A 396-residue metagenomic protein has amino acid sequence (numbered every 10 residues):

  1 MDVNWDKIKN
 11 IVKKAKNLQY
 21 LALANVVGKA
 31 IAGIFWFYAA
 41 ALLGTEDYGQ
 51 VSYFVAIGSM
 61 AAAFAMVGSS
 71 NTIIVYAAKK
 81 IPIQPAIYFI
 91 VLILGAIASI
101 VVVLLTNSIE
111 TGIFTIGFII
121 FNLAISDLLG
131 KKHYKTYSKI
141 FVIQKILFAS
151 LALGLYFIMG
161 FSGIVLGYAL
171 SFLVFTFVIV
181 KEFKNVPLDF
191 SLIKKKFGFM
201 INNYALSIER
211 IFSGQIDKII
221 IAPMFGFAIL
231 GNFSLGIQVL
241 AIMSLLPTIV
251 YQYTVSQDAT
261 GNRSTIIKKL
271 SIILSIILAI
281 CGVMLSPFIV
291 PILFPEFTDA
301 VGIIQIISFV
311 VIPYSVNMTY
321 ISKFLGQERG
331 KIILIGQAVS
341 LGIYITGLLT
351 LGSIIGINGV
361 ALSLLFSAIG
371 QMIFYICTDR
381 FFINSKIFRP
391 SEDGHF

Functional and structural regions predicted by a protein language model:
M1-A30, I179, F190-L206, Y375-F396: N-terminal membrane topogenesis motif
D2-V3, N10-V67, I201-A228, I345-L349 (+2 more regions): Signature of the first transmembrane helix
K16-K29, Y53-N107, T260-G282: Membrane-water interface segments that mark the loop-to-transmembrane alpha-helix transition
L18-G28, K79-I81, P85, D127-L153 (+6 more regions): Alpha-helical transmembrane segments of multi-pass membrane transporters/permeases
Y20-A32, Q144, F161-F175, I179 (+3 more regions): Transmembrane helical elements of multi-pass membrane transporters/channels
W36-F37, A62-I81, L240-N262, K323-G326: Helix-loop junctions and terminal segments of transmembrane helices in multi-pass membrane transport/translocation
V55, I90-G117, S162-E182, I237 (+4 more regions): Short alpha-helical transmembrane segments in multi-pass integral membrane proteins
F89-A205, F309, P313-S322, I335-V339: Hydrophobic transmembrane helix module of multi-pass membrane transport proteins
